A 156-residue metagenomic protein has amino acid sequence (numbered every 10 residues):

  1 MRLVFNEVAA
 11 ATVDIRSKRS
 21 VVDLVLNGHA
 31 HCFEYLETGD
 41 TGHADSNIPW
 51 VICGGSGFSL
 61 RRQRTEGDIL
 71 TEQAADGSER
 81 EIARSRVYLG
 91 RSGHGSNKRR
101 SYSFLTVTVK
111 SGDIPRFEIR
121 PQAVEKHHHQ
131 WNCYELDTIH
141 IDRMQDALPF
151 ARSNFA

Functional and structural regions predicted by a protein language model:
L3-A156: Metal-dependent phosphoesterase/phosphodiesterase active-site architecture
